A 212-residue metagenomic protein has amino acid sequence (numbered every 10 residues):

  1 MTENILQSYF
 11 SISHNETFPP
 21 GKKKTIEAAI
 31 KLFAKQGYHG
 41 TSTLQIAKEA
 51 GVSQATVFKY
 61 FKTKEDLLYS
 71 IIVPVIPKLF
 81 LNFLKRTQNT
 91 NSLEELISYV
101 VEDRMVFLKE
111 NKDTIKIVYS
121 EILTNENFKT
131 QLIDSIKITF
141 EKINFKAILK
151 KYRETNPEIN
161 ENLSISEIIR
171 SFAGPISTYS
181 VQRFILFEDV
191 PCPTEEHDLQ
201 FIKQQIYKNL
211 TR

Functional and structural regions predicted by a protein language model:
M1-P20: N-terminal intrinsically disordered/low-complexity leader segments
T2, R153-Q204: Hydrophobic/aromatic-rich alpha-helical bundle segments in the mid-to-C-terminal region
K24, A28, L32-D66, S70-I71: Helix-turn-helix
Y38, F61, S120-E126, S135: Short helix-capping/turn signature of helix-turn-helix
I71-Y99, R153: Amphipathic alpha-helical linker/stalk segments
T87, V106, N127-T155, S166-R170 (+2 more regions): Amphipathic alpha-helical packing segments from all-alpha helical-bundle domains
E94-S120, S166-R170, E196, Q200-Y207: Amphipathic alpha-helical segments that line or abut small-molecule/effector binding pockets and mediate allosteric
L108-Q131, V181-I185: Amphipathic alpha-helical segments used for helix-helix packing
